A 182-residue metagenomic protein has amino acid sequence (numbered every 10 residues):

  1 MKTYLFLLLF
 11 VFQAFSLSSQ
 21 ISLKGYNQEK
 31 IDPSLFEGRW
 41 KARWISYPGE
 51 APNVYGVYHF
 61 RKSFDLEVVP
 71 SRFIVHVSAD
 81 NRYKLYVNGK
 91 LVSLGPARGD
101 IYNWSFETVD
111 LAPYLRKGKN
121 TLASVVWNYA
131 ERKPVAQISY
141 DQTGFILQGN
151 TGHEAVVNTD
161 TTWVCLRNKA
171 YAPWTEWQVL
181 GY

Functional and structural regions predicted by a protein language model:
M1-L23: Bacterial Sec-dependent N-terminal signal peptides
Q20-E50, S124-Y182: An acidic-aromatic loop/edge-strand motif
P48-Y58, P96-W104: Extracellular beta-rich ligand/substrate-recognition surface
V54-L66, S105-L111: Short beta-strands within extracellular/lumenal beta-sheet-rich domains
E67, S71-L85, L122-S124: Aromatic-lined ligand-binding clefts that engage carbohydrates, nucleic acids, or primary amines
V69-S71, A112-T121, G149-V157: A short, structured loop/turn motif at beta-sheet edges
L85, G89, T151-H153: Residue-level detection of beta-strand-connecting loop/turn positions
V87-S139: Beta-strand-rich ligand-recognition modules
